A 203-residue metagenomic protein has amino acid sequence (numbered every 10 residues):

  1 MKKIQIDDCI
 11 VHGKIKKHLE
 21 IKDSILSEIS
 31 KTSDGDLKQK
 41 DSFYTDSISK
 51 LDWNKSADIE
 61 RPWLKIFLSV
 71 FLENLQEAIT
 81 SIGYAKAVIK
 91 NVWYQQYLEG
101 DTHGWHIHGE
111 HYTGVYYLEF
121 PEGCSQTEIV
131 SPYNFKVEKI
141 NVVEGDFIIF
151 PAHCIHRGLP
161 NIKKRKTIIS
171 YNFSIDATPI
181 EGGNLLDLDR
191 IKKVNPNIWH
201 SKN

Functional and structural regions predicted by a protein language model:
M1-I82, T102, W199: Non-heme Fe(II)/2-oxoglutarate
K16, Y117-E119, N172-D176: Solvent-exposed residues in well-ordered beta-strands and their adjoining turns, especially edge/terminal strands
L51-W63, V92-Q95, Y112-Y117, D189-I198: Short N-terminal helix-initiation segments at or just after the protein's N-terminus
A87-C154, L159-P160, R165-T167, T178-L186: Catalytic core of non-heme Fe(II) oxygenases with the double-stranded beta-helix
E128, N172-N203: Double-stranded beta-helix
